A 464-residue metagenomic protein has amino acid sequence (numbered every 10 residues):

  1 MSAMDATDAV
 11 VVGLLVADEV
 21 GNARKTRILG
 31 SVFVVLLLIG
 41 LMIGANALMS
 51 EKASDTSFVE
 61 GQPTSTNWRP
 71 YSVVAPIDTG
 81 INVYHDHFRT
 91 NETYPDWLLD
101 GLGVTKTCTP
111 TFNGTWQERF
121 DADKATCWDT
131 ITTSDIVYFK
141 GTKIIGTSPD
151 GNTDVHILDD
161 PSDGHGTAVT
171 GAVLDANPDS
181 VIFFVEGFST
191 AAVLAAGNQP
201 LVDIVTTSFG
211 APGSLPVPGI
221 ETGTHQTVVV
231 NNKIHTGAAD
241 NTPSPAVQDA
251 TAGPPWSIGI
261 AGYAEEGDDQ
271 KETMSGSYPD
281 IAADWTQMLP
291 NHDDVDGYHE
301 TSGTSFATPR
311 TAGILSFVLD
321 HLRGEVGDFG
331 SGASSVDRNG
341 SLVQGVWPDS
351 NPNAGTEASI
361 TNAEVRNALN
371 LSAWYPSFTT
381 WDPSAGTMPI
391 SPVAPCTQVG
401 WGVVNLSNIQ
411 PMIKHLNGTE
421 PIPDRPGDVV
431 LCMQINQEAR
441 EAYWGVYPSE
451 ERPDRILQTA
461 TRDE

Functional and structural regions predicted by a protein language model:
M1-A53, E464: Secretory targeting signatures
I28-G30, I43-V73, T79-H87, P426-E464: Protease zymogen maturation seam
D55-A172, S180, N198-L201, P376-G386: Active-site core segment of subtilase-fold serine proteases
Y71, T167, G171, T308-S316 (+1 more regions): A structural signal for well-ordered alpha-helical segments within the folded catalytic domains of diverse enzymes
D78, D249-G324: Extracellular S/T/G-rich loop segment that most often corresponds to the catalytic His/Ser-adjacent loop
G80-E92, V173-N177, T206-F209, G213 (+8 more regions): Sec/Tat-exported extracytoplasmic proteins
V83, L158-A168, A176-W256, D294-R310 (+2 more regions): Substrate-binding/access-modulating region of protease and related hydrolase catalytic domains
V202-T206, D320-E464: C-terminal subdomain of the subtilisin-like protease fold in secreted/lumenal serine endopeptidases
